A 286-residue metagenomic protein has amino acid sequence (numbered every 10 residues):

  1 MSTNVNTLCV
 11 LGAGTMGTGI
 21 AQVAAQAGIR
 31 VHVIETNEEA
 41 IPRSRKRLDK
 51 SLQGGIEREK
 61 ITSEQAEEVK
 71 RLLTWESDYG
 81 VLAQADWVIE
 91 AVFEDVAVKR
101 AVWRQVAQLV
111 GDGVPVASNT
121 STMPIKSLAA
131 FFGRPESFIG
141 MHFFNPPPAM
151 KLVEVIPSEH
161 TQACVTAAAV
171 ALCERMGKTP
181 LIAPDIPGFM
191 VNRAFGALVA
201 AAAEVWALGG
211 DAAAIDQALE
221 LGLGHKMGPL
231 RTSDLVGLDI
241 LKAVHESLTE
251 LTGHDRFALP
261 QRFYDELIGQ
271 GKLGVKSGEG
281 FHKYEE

Functional and structural regions predicted by a protein language model:
M1-Q53, R58, T74, L109: NAD(P)+-binding Rossmann beta1-loop-alpha1 motif at the extreme N-terminus of oxidoreductases
S2, A27, R175-K178, P184 (+2 more regions): NAD(P)-dependent Rossmann-like dehydrogenase/reductase catalytic/cofactor-binding core
L11, G19, I34, E76 (+3 more regions): Structural motif
I29, R134, V153-I186, G196-M227: Internal alpha-helical scaffold of NAD(P)-dependent oxidoreductase catalytic cores
V33-A66, V155-T166, P180, P187-F195: Rossmann-like dinucleotide-binding cores of NAD(P)H-dependent redox enzymes
E39-R43, G54-P115, M123: Rossmann-like NAD(P)-binding element
A101-L152, P157-T166, V170: Rossmann-fold NAD(P)-binding glycine/threonine-rich loop
